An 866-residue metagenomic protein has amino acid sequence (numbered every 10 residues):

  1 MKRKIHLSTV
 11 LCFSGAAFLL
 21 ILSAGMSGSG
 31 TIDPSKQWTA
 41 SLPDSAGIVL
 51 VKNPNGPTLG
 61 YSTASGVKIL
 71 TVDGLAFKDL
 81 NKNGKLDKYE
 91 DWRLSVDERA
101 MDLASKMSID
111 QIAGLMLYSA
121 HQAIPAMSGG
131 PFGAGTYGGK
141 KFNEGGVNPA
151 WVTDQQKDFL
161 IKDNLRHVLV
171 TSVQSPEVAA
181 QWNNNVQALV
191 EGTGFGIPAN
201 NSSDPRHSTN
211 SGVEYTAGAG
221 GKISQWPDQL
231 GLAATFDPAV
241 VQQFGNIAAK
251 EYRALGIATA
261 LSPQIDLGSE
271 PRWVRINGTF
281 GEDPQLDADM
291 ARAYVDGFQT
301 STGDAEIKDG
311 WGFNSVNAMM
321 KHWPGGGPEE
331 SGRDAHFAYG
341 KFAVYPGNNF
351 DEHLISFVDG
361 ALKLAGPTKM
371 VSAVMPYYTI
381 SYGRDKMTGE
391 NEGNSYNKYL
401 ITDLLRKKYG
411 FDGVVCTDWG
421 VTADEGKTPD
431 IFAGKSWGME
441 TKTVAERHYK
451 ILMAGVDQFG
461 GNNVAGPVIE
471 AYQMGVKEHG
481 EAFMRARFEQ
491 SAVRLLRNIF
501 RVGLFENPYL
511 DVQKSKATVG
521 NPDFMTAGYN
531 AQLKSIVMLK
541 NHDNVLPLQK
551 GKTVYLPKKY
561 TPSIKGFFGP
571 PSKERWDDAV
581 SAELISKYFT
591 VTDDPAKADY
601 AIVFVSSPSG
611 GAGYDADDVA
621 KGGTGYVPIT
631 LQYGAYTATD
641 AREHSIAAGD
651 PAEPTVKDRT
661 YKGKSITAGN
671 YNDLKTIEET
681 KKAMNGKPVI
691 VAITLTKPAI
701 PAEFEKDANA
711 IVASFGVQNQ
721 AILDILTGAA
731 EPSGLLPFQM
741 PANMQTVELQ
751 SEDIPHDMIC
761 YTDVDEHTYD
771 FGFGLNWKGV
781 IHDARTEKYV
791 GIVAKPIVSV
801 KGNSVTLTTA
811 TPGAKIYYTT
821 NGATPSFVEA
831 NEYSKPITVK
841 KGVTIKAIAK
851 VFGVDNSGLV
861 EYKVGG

Functional and structural regions predicted by a protein language model:
K2-F13: Bacterial N-terminal signal peptides that target proteins for export
K4, D783-G866: Short, compositionally stereotyped local motifs that mark structural "simplifiers"
T9, L20, I797-S799: Detector for intrinsically disordered, low-structure N-terminal pre-sequences
C12-S23: Bacterial N-terminal signal peptides
M26-T786: Glycoside hydrolase catalytic-domain context in secreted enzymes
